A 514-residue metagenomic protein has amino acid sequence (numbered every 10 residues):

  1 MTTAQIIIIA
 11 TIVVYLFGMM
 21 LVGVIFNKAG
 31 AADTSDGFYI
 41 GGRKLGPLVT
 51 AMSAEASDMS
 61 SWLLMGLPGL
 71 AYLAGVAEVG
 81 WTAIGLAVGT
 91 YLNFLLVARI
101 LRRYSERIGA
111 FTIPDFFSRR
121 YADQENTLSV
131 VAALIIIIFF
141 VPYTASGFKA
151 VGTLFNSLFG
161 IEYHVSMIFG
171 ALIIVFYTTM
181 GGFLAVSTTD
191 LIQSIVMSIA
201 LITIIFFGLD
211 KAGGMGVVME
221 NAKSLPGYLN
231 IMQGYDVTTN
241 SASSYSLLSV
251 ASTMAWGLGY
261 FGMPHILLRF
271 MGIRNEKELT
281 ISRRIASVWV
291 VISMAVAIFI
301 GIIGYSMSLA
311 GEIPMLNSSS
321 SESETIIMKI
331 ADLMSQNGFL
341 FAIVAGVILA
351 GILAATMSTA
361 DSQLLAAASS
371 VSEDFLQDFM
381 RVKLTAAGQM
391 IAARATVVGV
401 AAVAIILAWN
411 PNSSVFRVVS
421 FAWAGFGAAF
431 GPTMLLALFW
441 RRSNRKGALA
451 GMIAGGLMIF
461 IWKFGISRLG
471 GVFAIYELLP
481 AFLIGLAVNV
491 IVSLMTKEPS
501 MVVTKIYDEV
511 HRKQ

Functional and structural regions predicted by a protein language model:
M1-Q514: Membrane-embedded helix-loop-helix hairpins and adjacent transmembrane boundary segments in multi-pass transporters
